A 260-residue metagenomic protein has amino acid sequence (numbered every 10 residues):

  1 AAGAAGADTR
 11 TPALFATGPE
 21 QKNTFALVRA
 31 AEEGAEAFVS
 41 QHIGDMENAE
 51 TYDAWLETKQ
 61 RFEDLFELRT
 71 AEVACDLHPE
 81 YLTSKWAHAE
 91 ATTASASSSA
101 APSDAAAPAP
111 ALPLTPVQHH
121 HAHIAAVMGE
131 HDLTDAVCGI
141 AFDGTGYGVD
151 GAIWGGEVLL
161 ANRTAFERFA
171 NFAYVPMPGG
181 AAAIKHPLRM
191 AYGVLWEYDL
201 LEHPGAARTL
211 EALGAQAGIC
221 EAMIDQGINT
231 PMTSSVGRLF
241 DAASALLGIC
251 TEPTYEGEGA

Functional and structural regions predicted by a protein language model:
A1-A94, A111-A260: Acidic, glycine-enriched active-site microenvironments
S95-S99, S103: Serine residues within intrinsically disordered or low-complexity segments
